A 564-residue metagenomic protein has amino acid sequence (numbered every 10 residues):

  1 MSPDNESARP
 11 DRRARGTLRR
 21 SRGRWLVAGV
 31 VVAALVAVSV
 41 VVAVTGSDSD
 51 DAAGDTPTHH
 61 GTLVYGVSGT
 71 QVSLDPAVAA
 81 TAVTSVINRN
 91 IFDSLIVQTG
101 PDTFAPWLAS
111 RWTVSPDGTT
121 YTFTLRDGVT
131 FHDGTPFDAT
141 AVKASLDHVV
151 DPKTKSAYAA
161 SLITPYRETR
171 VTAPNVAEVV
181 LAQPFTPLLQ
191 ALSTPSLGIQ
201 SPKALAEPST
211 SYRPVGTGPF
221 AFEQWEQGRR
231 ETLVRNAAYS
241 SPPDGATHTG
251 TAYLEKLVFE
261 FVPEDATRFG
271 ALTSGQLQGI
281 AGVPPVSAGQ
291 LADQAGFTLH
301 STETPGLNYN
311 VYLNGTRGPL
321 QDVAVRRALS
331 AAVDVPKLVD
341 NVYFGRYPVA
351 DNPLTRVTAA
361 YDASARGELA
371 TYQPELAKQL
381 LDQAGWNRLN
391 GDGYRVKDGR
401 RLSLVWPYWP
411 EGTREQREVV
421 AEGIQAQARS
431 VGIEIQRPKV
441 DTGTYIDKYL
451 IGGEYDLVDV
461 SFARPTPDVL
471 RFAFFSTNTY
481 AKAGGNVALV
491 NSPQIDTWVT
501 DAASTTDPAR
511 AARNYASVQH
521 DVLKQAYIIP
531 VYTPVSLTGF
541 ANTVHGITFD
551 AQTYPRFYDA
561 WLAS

Functional and structural regions predicted by a protein language model:
S2-P3, A34-A37, E226-R230, A332-S364 (+5 more regions): Detector for C-terminal structural segments
V38-H60: C-terminal region of N-terminal signal peptides and the immediate post-cleavage residues of exported proteins
G66-P116, D147, V215, Q552: N-terminal lobe/hinge region of extracytoplasmic solute-binding protein
S110-K155, T172, E178, P319-Q321: Aromatic- and charge-enriched surface segment that lines or borders ligand/interaction sites
T124, A159-K203, P219-E226: Surface-exposed binding/hinge segments that line and control ligand-binding clefts or catalytic entry sites
L192-V258, P374-E375, Q379: Gly/Pro-rich hinge or "lid" segments in bacterial periplasmic/extracellular proteins
S241-Q290, A421, Q425-A426, E434-Q436: Ligand-site clamp/hinge motif
A246-G250, I280-L380, A384, K397-L404 (+2 more regions): Local pocket/hinge segments that shape ligand/substrate recognition
